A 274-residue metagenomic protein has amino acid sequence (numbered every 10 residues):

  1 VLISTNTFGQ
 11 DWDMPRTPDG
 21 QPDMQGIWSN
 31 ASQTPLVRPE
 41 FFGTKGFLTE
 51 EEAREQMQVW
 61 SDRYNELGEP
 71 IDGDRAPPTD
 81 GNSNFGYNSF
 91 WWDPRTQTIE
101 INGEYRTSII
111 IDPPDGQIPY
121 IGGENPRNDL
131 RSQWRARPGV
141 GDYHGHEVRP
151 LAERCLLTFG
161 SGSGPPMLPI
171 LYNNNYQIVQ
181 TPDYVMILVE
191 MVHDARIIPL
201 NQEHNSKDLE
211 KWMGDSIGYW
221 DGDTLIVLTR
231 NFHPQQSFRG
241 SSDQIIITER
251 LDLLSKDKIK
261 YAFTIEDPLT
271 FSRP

Functional and structural regions predicted by a protein language model:
F8-P274: PEST-like low-complexity, intrinsically disordered acidic/proline/serine-rich tracts that flank trafficking/processing
